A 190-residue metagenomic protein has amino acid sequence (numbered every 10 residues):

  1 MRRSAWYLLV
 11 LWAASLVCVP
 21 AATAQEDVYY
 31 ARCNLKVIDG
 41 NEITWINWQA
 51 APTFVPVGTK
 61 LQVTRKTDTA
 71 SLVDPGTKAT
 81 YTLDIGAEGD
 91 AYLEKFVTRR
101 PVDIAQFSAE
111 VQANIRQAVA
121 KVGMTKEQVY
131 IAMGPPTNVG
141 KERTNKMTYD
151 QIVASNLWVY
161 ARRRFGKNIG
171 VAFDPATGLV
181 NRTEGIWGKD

Functional and structural regions predicted by a protein language model:
M1-A5: Positively charged n-region of N-terminal signal peptides that target proteins for export
Y7-C18: Bacterial N-terminal signal peptides
C18-A24: Sec/Tat signal peptide C-region and signal peptidase I cleavage site
A24-D190: Residues within mature, well-folded domains
